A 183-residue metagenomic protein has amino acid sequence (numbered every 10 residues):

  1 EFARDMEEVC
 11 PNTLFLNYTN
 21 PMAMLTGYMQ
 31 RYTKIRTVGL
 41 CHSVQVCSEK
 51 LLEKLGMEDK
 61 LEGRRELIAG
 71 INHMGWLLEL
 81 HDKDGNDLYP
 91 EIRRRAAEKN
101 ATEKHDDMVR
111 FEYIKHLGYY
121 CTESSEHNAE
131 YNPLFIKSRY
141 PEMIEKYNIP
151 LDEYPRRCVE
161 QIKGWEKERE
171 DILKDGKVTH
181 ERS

Functional and structural regions predicted by a protein language model:
E1-Y32: Rossmann-fold NAD(P)-binding glycine/threonine-rich loop
E8, G27-T37, E53-D59: Short, surface-exposed basic-aromatic patches at helix termini and helix-loop junctions that form
F15-T19, G39-C41, I68: A structural signal for short, well-ordered beta-strand segments and their strand-loop junctions that often border
A23-T26, C47, G75: Flexible loop/turn segments at secondary-structure boundaries
I35-L51: Acidic, His- and aromatic-enriched active-site or binding-groove loops in soluble protein domains that engage sugars
E53-S183: Long, compositionally biased stretches enriched for glycine and/or charged residues
